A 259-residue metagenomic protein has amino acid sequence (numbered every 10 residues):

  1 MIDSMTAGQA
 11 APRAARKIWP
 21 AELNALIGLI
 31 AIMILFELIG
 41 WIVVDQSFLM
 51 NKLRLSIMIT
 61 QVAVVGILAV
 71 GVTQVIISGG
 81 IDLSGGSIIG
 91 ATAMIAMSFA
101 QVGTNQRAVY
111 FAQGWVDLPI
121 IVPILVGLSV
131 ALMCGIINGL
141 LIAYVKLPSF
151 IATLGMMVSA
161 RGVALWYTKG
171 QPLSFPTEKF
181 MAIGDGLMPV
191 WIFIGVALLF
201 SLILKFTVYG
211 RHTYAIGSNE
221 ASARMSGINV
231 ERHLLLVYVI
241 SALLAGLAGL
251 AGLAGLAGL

Functional and structural regions predicted by a protein language model:
I2-I67, T104-V122: Membrane-interfacial amphipathic/re-entrant helices at transmembrane-helix boundaries
A25-L38, V72, L128-A131, M157-G162 (+2 more regions): Hydrophobic core segments of alpha-helical transmembrane domains in multi-pass membrane transport and ion-translocation
G28-S47, S78, A164-T168, L202-V208: Structural signal for alpha-helical transmembrane segments and their membrane-water exit/capping regions in multi-pass
F36-W41, N51-T104, L140-L147, S222: Single transmembrane alpha-helix segments in multi-pass membrane proteins
T104-M156: Alpha-helical transmembrane segments within multi-pass membrane transporters and channels
I121, V145, S149-Y209, H233-L236 (+1 more regions): Transmembrane helix-bundle core of multi-pass membrane transporters and related energy-transducing complexes
N229-L259: Transmembrane alpha-helices
